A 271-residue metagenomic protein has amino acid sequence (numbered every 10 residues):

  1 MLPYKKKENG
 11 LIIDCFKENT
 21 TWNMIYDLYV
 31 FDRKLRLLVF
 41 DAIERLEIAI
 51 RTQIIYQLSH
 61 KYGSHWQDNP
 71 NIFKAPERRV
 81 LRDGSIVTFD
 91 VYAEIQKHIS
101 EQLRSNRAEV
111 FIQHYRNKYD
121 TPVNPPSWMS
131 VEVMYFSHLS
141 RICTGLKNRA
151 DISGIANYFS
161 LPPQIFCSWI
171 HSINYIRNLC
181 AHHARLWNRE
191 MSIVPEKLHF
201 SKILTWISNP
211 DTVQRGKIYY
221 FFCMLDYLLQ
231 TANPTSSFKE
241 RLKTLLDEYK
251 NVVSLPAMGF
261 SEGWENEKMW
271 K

Functional and structural regions predicted by a protein language model:
M1-K271: Long, contiguous internal "core" modules enriched in hydrophobic/ aromatic residues
